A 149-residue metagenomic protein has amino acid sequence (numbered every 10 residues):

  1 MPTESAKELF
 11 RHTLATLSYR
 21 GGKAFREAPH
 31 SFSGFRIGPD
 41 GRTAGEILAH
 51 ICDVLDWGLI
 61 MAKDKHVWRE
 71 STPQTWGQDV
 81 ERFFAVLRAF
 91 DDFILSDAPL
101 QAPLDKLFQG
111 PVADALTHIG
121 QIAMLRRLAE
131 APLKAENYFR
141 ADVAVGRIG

Functional and structural regions predicted by a protein language model:
M1-E4: N-terminal export signals and maturation junctions of secreted/periplasmic proteins
K7, R11-F25, F32-E70, A102-G149: Short, contiguous alpha-helical
R26-F32, A89-D92: Extracellular-facing binding/remodeling surfaces
W57-I94: Helix-adjacent hinge/juxtasegments
D97-P99: Helix-hairpin-helix/helix-loop-helix acidic hairpins
